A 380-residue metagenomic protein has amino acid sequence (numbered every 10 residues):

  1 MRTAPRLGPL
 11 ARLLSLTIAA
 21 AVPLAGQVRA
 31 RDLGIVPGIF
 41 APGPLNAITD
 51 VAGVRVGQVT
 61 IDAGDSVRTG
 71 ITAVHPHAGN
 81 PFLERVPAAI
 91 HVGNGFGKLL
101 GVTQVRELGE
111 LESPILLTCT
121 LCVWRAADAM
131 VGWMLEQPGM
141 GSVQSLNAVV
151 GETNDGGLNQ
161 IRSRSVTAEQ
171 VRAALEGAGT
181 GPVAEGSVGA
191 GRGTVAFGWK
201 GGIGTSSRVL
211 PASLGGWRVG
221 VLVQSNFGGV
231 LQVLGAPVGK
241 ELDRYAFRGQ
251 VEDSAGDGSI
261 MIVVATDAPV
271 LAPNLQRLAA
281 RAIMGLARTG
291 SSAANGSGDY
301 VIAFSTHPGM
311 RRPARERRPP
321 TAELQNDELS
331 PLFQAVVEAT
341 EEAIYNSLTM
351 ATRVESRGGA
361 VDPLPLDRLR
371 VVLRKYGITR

Functional and structural regions predicted by a protein language model:
M1-L14: Bacterial N-terminal signal peptides that target proteins for export
R2-P5, A19, G215: Well-ordered, non-transmembrane segments within structured domains
L7, A21-V22, V209: Intrinsically disordered and other compositionally biased segments
A11-P23: Bacterial N-terminal signal peptides
Q27-R380: Alpha/propeptide regions of enzymes that mature by internal proteolysis
